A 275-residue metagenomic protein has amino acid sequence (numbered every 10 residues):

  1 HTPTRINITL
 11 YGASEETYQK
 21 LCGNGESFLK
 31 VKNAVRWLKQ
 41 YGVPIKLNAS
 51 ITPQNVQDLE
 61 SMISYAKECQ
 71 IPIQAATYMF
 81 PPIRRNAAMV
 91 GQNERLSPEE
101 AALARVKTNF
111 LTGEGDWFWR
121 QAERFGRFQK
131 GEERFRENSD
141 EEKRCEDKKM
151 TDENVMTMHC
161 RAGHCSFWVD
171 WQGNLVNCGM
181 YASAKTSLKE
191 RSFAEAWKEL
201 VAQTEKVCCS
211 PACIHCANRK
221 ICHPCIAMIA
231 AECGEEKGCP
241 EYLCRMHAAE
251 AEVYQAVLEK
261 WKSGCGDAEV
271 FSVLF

Functional and structural regions predicted by a protein language model:
T2-R5, T9-Y11, E15-G163, W168-Q172 (+3 more regions): Radical SAM enzyme [4Fe-4S]-AdoMet core and its adjacent flexible, acidic and glycine-rich loops/tails across
N154-T157, N174, G179-F275: Flexible mid-to-C-terminal extensions adjoining Fe-S/redox cofactors in radical SAM and related proteins
